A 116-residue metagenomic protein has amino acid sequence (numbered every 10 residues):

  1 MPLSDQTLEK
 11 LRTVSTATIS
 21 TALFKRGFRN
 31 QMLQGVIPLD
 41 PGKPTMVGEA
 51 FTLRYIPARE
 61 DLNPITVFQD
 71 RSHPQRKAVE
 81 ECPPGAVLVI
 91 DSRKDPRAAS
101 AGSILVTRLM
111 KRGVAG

Functional and structural regions predicted by a protein language model:
D5-H73: N-terminal low-complexity or amphipathic/hydrophobic leaders
A78-S103, R108-G116: Extracellular/luminal Protease-associated
